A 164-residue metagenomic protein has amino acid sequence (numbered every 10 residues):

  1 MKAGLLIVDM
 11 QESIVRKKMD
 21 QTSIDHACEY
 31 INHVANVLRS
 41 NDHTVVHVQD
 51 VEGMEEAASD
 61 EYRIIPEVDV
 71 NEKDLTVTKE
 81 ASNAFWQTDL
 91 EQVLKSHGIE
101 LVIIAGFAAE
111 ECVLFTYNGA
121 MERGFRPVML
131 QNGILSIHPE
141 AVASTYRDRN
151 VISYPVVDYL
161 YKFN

Functional and structural regions predicted by a protein language model:
G4, Y30-H33, G53-N164: Active-site-adjacent betaalpha module
L5-M10: N-terminal nucleotide-binding beta1-loop-alpha1 segment
S13-K17: Short acidic, Gly/Ser-rich segments with clustered Asp/Glu that frequently serve as metal-coordination loops in enzyme
K18-T22, A57-D60: Short, solvent-exposed loop/turn segments at secondary-structure boundaries
M19-H47: A short alpha/beta connector and helix-capping loop motif
